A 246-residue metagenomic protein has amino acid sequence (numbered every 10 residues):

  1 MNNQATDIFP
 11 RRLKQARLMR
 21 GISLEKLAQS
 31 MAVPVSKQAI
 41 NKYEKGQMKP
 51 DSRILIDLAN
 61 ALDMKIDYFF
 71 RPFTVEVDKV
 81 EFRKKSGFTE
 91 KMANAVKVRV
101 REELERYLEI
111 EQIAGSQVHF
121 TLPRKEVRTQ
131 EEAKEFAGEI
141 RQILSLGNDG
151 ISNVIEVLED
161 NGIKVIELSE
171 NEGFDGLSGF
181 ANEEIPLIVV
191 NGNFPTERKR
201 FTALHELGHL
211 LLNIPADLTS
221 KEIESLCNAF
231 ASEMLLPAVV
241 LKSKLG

Functional and structural regions predicted by a protein language model:
M1-G246: Short juxta-domain linker segments that transition from a proline/glycine-rich, charged coil into a short amphipathic
